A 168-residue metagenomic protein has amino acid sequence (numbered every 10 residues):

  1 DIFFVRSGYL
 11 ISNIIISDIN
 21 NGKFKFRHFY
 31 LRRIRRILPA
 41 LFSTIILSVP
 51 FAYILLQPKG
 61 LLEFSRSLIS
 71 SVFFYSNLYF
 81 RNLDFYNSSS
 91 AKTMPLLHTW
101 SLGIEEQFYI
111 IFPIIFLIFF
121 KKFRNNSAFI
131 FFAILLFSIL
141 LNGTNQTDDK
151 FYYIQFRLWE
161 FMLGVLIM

Functional and structural regions predicted by a protein language model:
D1-M168: Membrane-interface helix/loop caps of multi-pass membrane proteins
